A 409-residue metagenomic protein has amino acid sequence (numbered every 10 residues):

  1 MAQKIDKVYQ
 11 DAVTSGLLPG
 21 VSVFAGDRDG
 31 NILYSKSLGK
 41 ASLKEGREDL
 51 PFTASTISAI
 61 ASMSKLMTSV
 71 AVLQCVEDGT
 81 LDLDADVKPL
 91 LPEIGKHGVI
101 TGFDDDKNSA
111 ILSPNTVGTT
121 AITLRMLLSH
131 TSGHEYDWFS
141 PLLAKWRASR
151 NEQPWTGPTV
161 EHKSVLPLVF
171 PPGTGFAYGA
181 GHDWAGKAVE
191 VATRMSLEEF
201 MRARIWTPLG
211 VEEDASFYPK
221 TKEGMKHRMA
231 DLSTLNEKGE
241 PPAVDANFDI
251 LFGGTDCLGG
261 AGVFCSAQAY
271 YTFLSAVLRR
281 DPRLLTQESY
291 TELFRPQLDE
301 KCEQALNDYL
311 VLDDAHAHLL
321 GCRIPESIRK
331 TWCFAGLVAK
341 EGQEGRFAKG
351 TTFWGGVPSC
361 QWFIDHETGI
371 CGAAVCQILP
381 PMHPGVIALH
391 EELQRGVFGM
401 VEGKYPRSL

Functional and structural regions predicted by a protein language model:
M1-D6, G403-L409: Eukaryotic N-terminal low-complexity, Ser/Thr- and Lys/Arg-rich leader segments that predominantly function as
A2-I60, T80-D82, G95-D105, H383: Short, conserved catalytic-motif segment at the N-terminal edge
K4-Y9, V23, G30, A59-V87 (+3 more regions): Active-site SXXK
L38-K40, F248, I378: A generic structural motif
P89-G342: Short, surface-exposed loop or secondary-structure junction motifs that flank catalytic or metal-binding residues
C333-P384, E391-Q394: Low-complexity, glycine/alanine/valine/leucine- and proline-rich hydrophobic stretches
I387-R407: Surface-exposed amphipathic alpha-helical segments
